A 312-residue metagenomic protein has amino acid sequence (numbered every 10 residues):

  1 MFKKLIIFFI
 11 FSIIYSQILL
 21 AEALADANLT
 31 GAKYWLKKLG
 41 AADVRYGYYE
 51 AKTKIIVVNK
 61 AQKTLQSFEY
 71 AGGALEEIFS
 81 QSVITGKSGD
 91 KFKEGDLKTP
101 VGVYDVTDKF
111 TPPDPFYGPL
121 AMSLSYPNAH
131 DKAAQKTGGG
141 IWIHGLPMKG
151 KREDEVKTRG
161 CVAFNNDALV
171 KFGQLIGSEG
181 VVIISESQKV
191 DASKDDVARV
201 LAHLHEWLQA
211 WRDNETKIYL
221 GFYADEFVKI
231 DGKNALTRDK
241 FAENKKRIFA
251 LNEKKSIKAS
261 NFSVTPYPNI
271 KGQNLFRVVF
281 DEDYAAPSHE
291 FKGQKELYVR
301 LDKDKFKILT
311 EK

Functional and structural regions predicted by a protein language model:
I7-Q17: Bacterial N-terminal signal peptides
S16-A25: Boundary at the C-terminal end of the N-terminal hydrophobic targeting segment
K33-I141, K151: Gly/Pro-biased beta-strand-loop elements
G95-V101, T111-H205, N214: Exported/periplasmic cell-wall-interacting domains
H205-F222: Short acidic-aromatic low-complexity motifs
Y223-A235: Short, solvent-exposed secondary-structure junction/capping segments
E243-F291: Surface-exposed, charged secondary-structure patches
H289-K312: Short beta-strand edge/turn micro-motifs at domain boundaries
